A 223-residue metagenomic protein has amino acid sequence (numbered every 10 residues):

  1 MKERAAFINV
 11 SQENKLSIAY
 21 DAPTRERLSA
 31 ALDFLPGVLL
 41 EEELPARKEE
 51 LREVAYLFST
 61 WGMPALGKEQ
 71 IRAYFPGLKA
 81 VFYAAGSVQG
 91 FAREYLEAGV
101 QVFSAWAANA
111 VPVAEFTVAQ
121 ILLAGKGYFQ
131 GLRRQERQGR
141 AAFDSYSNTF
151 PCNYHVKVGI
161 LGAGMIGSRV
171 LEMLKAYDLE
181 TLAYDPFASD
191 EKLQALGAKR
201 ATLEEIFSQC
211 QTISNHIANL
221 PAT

Functional and structural regions predicted by a protein language model:
M1-F103, S208: An N-terminal-biased, well-structured beta-alpha scaffold segment characteristic of Rossmann-like dinucleotide-binding
F7-I8, V158-I160: Hydrophobic Val/Ile/Leu positions in short beta-strands of Rossmann-like dinucleotide-binding domains
G37-E42, W61-M63, E136-S145, Q194-R200 (+1 more regions): Short gly/ser/thr-rich secondary-structure transition/capping motifs
A65-L66, P186-T223: Rossmann-like adenosine-cofactor binding region
V100, A105-K157, E172: Phosphate-binding beta-alpha-beta segment of Rossmann-like dinucleotide-binding domains, i.e., the NAD(P)
A163-G164: Glycine-rich Rossmann-fold phosphate-binding loop(s) that bind the pyrophosphate of adenine dinucleotide cofactors
G167-S168: N-terminal Rossmann-fold NAD(P) dinucleotide-binding loop
L182: Conserved beta-strand positions in the Rossmann-like core of class I SAM-dependent methyltransferases
